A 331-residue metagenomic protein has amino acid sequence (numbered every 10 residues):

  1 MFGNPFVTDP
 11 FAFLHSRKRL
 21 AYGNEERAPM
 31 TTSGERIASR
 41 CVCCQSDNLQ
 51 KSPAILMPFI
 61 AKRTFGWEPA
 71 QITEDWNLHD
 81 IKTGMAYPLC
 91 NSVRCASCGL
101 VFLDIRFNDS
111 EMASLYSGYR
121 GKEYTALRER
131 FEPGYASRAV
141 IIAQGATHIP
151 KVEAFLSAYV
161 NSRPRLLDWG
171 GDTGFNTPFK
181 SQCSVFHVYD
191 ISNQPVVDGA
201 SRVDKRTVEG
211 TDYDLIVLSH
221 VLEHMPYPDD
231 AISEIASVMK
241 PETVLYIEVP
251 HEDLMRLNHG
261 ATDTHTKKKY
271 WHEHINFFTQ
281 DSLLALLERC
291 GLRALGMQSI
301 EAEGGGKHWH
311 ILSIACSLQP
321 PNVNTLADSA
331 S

Functional and structural regions predicted by a protein language model:
N4-S219, D229-I232, T262-T266, Q298-I300 (+1 more regions): Conserved N-terminal segment of class I S-adenosyl-L-methionine
P58-P69, P250-N276, D281-L286: Short, glycine-/aromatic-enriched active-site segment of Class I SAM-dependent methyltransferases
C183, K240-T243: A short helix->loop->beta-strand "cap" motif at the edges of active sites that frequently abuts
H220-H224: A short His-aromatic
M225-I235, V249: A short, conserved alpha-helix within the catalytic core of class I
E242-P250: Conserved beta-strand signature within the Rossmann-like core of class I S-adenosyl-L-methionine
L284, E288-R293, G305-W309, Q319-P320: Substrate-binding/catalytic lobe of Class I Rossmann-like enzymes that use SAM or dcSAM, i.e., the mid-to-C-terminal
